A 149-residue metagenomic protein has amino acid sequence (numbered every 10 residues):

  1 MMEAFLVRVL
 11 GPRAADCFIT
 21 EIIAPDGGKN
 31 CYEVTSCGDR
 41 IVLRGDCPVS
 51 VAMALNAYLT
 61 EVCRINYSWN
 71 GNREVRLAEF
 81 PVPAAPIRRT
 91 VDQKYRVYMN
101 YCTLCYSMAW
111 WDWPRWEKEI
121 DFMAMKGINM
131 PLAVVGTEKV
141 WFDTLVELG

Functional and structural regions predicted by a protein language model:
M1-R13, I23-G27, C37-G149: Feature activates predominantly on carbohydrate-active enzymes
F18-T20: Extracytoplasmic soluble-region selector
Y32-T35: Short, exposed beta-strand/loop patches in secreted or surface proteins that constitute
